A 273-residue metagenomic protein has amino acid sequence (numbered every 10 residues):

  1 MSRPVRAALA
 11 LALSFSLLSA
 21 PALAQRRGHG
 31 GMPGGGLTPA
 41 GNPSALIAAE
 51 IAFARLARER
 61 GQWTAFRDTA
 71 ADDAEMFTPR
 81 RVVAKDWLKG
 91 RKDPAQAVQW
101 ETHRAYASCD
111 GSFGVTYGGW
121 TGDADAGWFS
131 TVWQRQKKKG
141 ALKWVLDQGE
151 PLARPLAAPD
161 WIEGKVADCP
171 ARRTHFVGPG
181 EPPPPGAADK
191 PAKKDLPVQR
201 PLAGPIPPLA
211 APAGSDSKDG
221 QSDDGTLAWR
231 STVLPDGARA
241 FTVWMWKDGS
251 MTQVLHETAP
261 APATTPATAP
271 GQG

Functional and structural regions predicted by a protein language model:
M1-L9: Bacterial N-terminal signal peptides that target proteins for export
A8-S19: Bacterial N-terminal signal peptides
L23-W63, D68, A153-D195, G220-Q221 (+2 more regions): Short, low-complexity N-terminal intrinsically disordered segments enriched in polar/charged residues
Q25-H29, R80, L88-S130, L196-L234 (+2 more regions): Surface-exposed, charged secondary-structure patches
S44, A54-A57, R67, H103-A105 (+6 more regions): A structural feature that tracks compact, well-ordered secondary-structure segments with a strong bias toward
E59-R80, A84-W87: Short, well-ordered alpha-helical segments enriched in acidic and aromatic residues
D73-E75, R81-V83, T121-D123, E150-A153 (+1 more regions): Solvent-exposed loop/turn segments at secondary-structure junctions within structured extracellular/periplasmic domains
A126-G164, R239-P266: Short beta-strand edge/turn micro-motifs at domain boundaries
